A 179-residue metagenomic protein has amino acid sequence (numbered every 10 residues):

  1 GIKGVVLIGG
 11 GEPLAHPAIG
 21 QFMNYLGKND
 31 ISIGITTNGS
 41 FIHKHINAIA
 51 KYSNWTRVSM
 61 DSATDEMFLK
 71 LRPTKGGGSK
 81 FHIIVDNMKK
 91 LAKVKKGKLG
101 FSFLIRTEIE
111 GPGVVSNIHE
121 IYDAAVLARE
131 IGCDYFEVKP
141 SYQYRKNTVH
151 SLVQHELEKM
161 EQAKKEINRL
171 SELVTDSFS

Functional and structural regions predicted by a protein language model:
G1-T36, S40-Y52: Conserved Radical SAM active-site core
A18-G20, N29-S32, K51-S179: Radical SAM enzyme [4Fe-4S]-AdoMet core and its adjacent flexible, acidic and glycine-rich loops/tails across
